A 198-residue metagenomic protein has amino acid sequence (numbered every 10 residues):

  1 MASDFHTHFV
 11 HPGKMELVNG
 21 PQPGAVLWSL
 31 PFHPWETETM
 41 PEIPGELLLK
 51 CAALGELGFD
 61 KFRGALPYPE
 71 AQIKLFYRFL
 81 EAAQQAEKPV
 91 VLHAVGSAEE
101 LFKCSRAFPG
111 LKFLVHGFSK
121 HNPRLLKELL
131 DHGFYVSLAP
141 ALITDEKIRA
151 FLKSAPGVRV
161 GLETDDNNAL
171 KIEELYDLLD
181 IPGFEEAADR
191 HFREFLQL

Functional and structural regions predicted by a protein language model:
M1-L198: Mid-domain alpha/beta scaffold segments of enzyme catalytic cores
